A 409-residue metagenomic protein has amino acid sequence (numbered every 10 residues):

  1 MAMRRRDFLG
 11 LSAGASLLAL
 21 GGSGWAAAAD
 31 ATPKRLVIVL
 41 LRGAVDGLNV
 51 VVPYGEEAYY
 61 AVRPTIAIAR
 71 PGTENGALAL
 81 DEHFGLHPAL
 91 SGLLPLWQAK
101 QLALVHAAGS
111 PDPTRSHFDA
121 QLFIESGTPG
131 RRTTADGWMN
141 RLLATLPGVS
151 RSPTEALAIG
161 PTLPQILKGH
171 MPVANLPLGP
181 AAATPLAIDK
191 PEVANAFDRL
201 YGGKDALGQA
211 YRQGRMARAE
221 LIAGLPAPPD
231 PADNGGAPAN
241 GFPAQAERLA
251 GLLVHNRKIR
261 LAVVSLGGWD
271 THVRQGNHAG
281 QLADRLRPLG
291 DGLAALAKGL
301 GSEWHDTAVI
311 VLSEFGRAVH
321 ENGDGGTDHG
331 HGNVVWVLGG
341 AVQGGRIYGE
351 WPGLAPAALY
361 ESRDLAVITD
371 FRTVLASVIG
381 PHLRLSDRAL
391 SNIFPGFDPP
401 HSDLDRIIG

Functional and structural regions predicted by a protein language model:
M1-G299, H320, V334-V337, Q343-G409: Feature for exported/extracytoplasmic and membrane-associated proteins, marking the mature portion
L293, A297-D324: Metal-dependent active-site segment of extracytoplasmic phospho-/sulfohydrolases and closely related
G325-V335, G339: C-terminal, helix-dominated tail/subdomain
